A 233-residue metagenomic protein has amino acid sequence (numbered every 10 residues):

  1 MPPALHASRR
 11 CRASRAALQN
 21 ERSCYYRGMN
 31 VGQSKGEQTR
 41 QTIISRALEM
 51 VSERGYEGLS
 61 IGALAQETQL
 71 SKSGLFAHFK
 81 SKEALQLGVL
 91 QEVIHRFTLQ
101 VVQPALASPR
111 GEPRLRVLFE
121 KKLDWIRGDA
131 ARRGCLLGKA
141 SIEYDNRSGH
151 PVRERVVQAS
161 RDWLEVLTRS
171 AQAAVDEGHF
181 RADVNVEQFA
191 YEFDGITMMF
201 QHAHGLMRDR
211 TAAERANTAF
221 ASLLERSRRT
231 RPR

Functional and structural regions predicted by a protein language model:
P2-N30, V117-W125, R161-E177, E187 (+2 more regions): C-terminal peripheral helix-coil segments that are non-catalytic and often amphipathic
T39-T42, R46, M50-A84, G88: Helix-turn-helix
E53-E57, S108, D129, E177: Short coil/turn segments at alpha/beta junctions that flank glycine-rich nucleotide-binding fingerprints
G88, V102-R133, V186-F193, R233: Hydrophobic alpha-helical connector segments
E92-R96: Short, basic, alpha-helical segments at the C-terminal edge of helix-turn-helix-like DNA-binding modules
R114, D129-P151: Amphipathic alpha-helical segments used for helix-helix packing
R132, P151-D162, R169: Short, solvent-exposed amphipathic helices
